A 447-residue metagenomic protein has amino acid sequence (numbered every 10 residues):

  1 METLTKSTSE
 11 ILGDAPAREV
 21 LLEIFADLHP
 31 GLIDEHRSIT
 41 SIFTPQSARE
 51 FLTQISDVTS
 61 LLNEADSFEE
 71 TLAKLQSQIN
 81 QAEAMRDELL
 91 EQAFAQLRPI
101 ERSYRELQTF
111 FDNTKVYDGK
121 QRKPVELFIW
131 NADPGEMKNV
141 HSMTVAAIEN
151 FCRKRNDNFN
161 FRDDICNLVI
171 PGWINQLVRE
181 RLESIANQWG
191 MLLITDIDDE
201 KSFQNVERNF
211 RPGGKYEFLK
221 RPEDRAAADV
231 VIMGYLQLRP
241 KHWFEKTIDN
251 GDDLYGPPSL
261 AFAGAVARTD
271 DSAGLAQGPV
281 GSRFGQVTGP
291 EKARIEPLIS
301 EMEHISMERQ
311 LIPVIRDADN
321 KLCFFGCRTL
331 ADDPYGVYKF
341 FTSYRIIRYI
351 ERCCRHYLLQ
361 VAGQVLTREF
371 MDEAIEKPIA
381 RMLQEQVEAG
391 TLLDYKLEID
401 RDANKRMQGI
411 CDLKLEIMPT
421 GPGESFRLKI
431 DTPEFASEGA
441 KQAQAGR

Functional and structural regions predicted by a protein language model:
M1, I346, I350, C354 (+4 more regions): Generic hydrophobic secondary-structure signal
E2-L366, T391, K396, D400-D402: A glycine- and small-residue-enriched flexible loop/hinge signal that marks low-structured segments
F370-D372, E376-M418: C-terminal structured domain segments
R401-R447: C-terminal edge-of-domain segments
